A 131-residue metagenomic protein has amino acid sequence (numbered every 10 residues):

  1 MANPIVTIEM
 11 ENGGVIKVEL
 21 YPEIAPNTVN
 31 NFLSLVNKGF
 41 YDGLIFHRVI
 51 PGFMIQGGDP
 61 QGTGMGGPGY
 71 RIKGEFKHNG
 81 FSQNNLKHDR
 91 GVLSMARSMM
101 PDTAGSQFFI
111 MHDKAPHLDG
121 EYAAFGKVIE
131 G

Functional and structural regions predicted by a protein language model:
M1-E130: Cyclophilin-like peptidyl-prolyl cis-trans isomerases
